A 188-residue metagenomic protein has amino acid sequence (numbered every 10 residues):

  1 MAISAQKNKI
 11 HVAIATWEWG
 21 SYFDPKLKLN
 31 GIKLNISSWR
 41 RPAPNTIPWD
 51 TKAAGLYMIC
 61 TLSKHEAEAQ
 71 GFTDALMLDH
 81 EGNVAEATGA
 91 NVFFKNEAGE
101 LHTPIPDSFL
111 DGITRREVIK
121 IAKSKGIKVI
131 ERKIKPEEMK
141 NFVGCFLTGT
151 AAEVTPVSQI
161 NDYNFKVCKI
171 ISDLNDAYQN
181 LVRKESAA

Functional and structural regions predicted by a protein language model:
M1-A188: Helix-start/capping segments and mature chain N-termini
